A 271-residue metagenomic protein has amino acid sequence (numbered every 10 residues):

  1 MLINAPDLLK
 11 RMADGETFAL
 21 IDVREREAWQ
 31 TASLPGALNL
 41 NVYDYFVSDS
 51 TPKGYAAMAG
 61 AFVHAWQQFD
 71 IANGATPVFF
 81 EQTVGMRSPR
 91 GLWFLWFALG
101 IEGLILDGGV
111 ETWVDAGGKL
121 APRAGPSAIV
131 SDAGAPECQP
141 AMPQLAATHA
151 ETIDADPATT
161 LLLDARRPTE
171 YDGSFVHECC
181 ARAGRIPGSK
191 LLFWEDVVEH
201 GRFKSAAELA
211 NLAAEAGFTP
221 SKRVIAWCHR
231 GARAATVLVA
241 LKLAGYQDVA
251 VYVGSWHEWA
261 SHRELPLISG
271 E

Functional and structural regions predicted by a protein language model:
M1-N4, F46, E111-I186, E264-E271: Active-site neighborhoods of enzymes that stabilize oxyanions during catalysis
L8, A19-R24, L40, L162-D164: Short hydrophobic beta-strand that contains or immediately precedes a catalytic carboxylate
T31-G36, L92: Glycine-rich loop at the start of a catalytic domain that most often binds anionic cofactors/ligands
V47-T76, F193-V224: Helix-loop module immediately N-terminal to the HCX5R catalytic loop in PTP-like cysteine phosphatase domains
G54-I153, R233-S255: Thiolate-centered catalytic microenvironments shared by cysteine-dependent enzyme domains
A210, A250-V253, H257-E271: Extended hydrophobic/aromatic segments used for targeting, binding, or gating
I225-A226, A232, E264: C-terminal soluble interaction/assembly domains
